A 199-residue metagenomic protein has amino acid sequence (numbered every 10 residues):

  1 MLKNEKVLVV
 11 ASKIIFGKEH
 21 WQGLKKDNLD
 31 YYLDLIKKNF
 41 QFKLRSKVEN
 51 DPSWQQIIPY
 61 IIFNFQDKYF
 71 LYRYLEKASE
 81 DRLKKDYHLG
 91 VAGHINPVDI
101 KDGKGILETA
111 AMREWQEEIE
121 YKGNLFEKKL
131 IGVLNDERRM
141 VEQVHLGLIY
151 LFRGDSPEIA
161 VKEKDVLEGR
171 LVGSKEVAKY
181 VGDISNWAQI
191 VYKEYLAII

Functional and structural regions predicted by a protein language model:
L2, L8-I14, Q41, K85-D99 (+1 more regions): Nudix hydrolase/Nudix homology domain
L2-D34: Extreme N-terminus nucleophile/cap motif
A11-I15, N64-D67, Y74-L75, G154: Short, flexible beta-strand-to-coil junctions
I15-G17, F70, S79, P157-I159: Short, acidic Gly/Pro/Ser/Thr-rich loop/turn segments
Q22-Q66, Y74-A78: Acidic, metal-coordinating catalytic segment for phosphate/diphosphate chemistry, firing primarily on the Nudix
L33, E80-K84, A178: Short, surface-exposed linear segments at secondary-structure transitions and domain or protein termini
K68-E117: Conserved Nudix-box catalytic region and its N-terminal flanking loop in Nudix hydrolases and closely related
K122-G132: A short coil-to-beta-strand element that immediately follows conserved catalytic motifs
